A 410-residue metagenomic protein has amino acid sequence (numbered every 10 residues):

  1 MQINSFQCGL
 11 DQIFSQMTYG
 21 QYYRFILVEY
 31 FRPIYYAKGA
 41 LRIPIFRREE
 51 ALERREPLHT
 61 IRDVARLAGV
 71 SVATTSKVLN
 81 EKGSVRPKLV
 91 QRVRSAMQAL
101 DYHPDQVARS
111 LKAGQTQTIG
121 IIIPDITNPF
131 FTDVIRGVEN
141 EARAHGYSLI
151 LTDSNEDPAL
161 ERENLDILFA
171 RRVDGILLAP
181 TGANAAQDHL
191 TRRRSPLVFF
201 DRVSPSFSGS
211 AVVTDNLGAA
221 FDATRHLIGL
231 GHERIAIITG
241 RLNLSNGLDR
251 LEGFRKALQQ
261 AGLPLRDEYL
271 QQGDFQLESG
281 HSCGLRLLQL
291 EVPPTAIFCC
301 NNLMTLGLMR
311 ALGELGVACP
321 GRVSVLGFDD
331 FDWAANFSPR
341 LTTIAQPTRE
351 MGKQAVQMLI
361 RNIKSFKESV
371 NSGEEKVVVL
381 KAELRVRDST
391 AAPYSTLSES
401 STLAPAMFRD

Functional and structural regions predicted by a protein language model:
S5-F6, I13-Q117, F408-D410: N-terminal helix-turn-helix DNA-binding module of bacterial transcription factors
P87, Q91, L100-I167, R171-G175 (+4 more regions): Amphipathic helical "hinge" segments at domain boundaries
R92, F130-A144, A219-A223, S245-P264 (+5 more regions): Short, solvent-exposed amphipathic alpha-helices that sit in or adjacent to ligand/effector-binding or catalytic
N155-E156, L178-D222, N243, L263 (+2 more regions): Flexible loop/hinge segments that line or gate small-molecule binding clefts
F169-P180, A236-T239, E291-N301, S324-L326: Periplasmic-binding protein-like
S210-I237, E252-K256, L277-R286, T305 (+1 more regions): Hydrophobic alpha-helical segments within soluble ligand-binding/sensing domains
F221-A261, E268, N371-S389: An alpha-beta-alpha
L285-D410: Flexible loop/turn connectors
